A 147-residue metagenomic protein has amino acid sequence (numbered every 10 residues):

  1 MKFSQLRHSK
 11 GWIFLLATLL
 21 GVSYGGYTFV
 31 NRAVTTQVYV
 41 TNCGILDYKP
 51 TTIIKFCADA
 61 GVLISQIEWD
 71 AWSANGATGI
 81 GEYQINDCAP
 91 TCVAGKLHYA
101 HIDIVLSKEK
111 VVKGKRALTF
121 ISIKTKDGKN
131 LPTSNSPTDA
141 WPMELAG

Functional and structural regions predicted by a protein language model:
M1-H8: Short, Lys/Arg-rich N-terminal segment immediately upstream of the first membrane anchor
G11-T28: Hydrophobic membrane-insertion alpha-helices, especially the h-region of bacterial N-terminal signal peptides
S23-G44: C-terminal region of N-terminal signal peptides and the immediate post-cleavage residues of exported proteins
A33-T35, K49, G79-G81: Secretory-pathway extracellular proteins and peptide precursors enriched for disulfide-bonded cysteines
V40-C57: Extracellular/luminal recognition modules and glycoprotein regions
I54-G114: Mature extracytoplasmic domains of secretory-pathway proteins
A94-G147: Helix-rich interaction surfaces within compact, conserved domain-sized segments that mediate assembly or partner
